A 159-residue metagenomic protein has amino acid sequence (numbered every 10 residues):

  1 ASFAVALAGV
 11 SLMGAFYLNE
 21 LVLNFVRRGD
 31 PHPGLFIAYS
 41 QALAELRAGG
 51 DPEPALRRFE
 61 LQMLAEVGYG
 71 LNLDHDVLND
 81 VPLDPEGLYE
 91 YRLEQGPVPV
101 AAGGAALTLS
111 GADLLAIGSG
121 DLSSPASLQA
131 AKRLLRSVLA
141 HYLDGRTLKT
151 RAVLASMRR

Functional and structural regions predicted by a protein language model:
A1-R159: Non-catalytic alpha-helical scaffolds and adjoining flexible linkers that form interface surfaces for assembly
